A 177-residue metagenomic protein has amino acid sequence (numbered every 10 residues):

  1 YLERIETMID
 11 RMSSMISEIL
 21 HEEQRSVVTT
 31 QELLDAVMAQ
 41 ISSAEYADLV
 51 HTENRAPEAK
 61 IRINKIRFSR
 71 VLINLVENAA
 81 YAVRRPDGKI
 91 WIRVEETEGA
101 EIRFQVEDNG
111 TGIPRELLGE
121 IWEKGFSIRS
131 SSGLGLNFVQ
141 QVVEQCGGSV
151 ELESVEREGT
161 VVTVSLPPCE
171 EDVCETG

Functional and structural regions predicted by a protein language model:
Y1-A47: Conserved DHp (HisKA) dimerization/phosphotransfer helix of two-component histidine kinases, i.e., the long coiled-coil
L49-K60, T97: Conserved catalytic submotifs in the C-terminal HATPase_c
I73-N78: Conserved polar catalytic motif of the HATPase_c/GHKL fold
K89-A100: Short beta-strand/loop element within the Bergerat-fold HATPase_c
D108: Acidic ATP/Mg2+-coordinating residue in the GHKL
G112-E120: Short helix N-cap motif at coil->helix boundaries in the Bergerat
V143-E144: Detector for a conserved hydrophobic position within an alpha-helical segment of the HATPase_c
